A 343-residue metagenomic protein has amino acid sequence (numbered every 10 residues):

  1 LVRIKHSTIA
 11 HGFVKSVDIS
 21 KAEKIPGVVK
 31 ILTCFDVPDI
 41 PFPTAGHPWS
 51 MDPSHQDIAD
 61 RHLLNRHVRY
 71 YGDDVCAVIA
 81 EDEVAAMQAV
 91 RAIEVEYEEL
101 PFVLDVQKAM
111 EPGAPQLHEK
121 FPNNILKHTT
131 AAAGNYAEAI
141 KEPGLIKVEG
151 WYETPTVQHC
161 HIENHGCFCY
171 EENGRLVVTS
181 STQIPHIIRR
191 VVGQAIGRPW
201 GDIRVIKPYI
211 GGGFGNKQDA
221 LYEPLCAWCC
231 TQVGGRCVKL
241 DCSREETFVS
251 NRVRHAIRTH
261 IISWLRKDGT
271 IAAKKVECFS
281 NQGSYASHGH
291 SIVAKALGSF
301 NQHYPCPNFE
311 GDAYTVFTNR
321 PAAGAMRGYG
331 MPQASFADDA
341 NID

Functional and structural regions predicted by a protein language model:
L1-I125, G150, G234: Flexible, low-hydrophobicity surface segments
I4-F35, C76-E96, C167-G234, S291-S299 (+1 more regions): Alpha-helical support elements that line or immediately flank enzyme active sites and cofactor-binding pockets
I25-V29, N65, G72-V75, E142-V148 (+7 more regions): Short coil/turn connectors at secondary-structure junctions
C34, E149, G201-P208, G235-E245 (+2 more regions): Beta-strand segments within the central parallel beta-sheet cores of soluble alpha/beta enzyme folds
D39, R69, A85-A109, H128 (+2 more regions): Gly/Pro-rich active-site capping loops and adjacent beta-alpha segments that organize cofactor/substrate pockets
P48-S50, K141-V157, L240-T247, H288: Short Pro/Gly-enriched beta-strand edge/turn motifs at strand-loop
H67-Y70, V78, Q158-H161, F168 (+1 more regions): Replace "in large, NTP-powered and nucleic-acid-processing enzymes" with "in large, NTP-powered factors and other
E111-I196: Helix-loop-helix junctions that connect adjacent transmembrane helices in secondary transporters/permeases, recognized
